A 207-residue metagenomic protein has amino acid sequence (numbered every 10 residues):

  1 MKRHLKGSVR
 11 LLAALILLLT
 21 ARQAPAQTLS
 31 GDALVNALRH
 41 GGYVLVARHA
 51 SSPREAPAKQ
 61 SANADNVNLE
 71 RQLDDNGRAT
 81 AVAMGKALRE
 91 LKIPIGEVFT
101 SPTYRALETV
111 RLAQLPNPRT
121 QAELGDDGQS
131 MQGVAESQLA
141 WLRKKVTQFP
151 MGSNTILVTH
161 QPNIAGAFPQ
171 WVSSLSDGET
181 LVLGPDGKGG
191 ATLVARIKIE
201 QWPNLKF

Functional and structural regions predicted by a protein language model:
K2-L12: Bacterial N-terminal signal peptides that target proteins for export
A21-Q23: N-terminal signal peptide c-region/cleavage motif recognized by signal peptidases
T28-T120, D127-S130, E136-S137, W171-D186 (+2 more regions): Active-site-proximal alpha-helix that buttresses catalytic centers in soluble enzyme cores
G42-V44, M151-T159: Generic beta-sheet signal
A47-S52, L157-I164: Histidine-centered catalytic micro-motifs
G128, A165-G166: Short, solvent-exposed loop/turn segments at secondary-structure junctions
L139-Q148: A short, acidic, amphipathic alpha-helical segment used as a generic capping/interface helix at domain edges
Q148-S153, D186-G189: A short, structured loop/turn motif at beta-sheet edges
